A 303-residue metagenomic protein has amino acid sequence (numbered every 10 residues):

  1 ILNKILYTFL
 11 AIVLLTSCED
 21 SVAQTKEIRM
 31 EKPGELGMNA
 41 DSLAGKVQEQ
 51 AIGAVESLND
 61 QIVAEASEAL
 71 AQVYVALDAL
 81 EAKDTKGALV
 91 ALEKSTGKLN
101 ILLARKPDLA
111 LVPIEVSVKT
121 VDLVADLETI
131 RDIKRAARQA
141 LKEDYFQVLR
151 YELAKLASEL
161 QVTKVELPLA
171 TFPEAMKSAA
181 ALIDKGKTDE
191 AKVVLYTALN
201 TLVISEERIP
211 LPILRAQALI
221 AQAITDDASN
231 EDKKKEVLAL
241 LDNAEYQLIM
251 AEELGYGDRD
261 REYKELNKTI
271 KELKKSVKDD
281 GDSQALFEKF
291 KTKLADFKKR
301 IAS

Functional and structural regions predicted by a protein language model:
I1-L6: Bacterial N-terminal signal peptides that target proteins for export
Y7-T16: Bacterial N-terminal signal peptides
E19-D20: Bacterial signal peptide processing site
E27-D144, E152: N-terminal Sec/ER secretory leader and immediately downstream segment of secreted/extracellular precursors
L99-L102, K106, L202, I209 (+2 more regions): Long amphipathic alpha-helices with heptad-repeat character, especially coiled-coil-forming segments used
K119-I270: Extended amphipathic alpha-helical interaction segments
K264-S303: A cross-kingdom marker for long, charged
